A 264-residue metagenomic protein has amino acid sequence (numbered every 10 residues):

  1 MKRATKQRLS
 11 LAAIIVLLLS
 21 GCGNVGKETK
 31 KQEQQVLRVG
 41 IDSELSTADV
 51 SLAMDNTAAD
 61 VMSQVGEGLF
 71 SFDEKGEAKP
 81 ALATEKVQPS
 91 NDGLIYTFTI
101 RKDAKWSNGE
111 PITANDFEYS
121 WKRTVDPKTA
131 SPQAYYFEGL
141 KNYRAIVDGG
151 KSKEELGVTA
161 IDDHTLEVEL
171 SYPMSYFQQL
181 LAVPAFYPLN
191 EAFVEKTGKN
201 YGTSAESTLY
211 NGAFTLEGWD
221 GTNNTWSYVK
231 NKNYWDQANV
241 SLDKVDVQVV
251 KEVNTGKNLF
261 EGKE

Functional and structural regions predicted by a protein language model:
L18-G21: C-terminal motif of bacterial Sec signal peptides marking the signal peptidase cleavage site
G23-G26: Bacterial signal peptide processing site
E33-S43, I95-F98, F117-S120, L166-E167 (+3 more regions): Short, well-ordered beta-strand elements
G40-N91, L209: N-terminal lobe/hinge region of extracytoplasmic solute-binding protein
E85-Y136: Aromatic- and charge-enriched surface segment that lines or borders ligand/interaction sites
G109-P111, D116, N254-E264: Short helices/loops that flank or line small-molecule/ion binding pockets
E118, Q133-A192: Surface-exposed binding/hinge segments that line and control ligand-binding clefts or catalytic entry sites
L170-V240, K244, N254: Gly/Pro-rich hinge or "lid" segments in bacterial periplasmic/extracellular proteins
